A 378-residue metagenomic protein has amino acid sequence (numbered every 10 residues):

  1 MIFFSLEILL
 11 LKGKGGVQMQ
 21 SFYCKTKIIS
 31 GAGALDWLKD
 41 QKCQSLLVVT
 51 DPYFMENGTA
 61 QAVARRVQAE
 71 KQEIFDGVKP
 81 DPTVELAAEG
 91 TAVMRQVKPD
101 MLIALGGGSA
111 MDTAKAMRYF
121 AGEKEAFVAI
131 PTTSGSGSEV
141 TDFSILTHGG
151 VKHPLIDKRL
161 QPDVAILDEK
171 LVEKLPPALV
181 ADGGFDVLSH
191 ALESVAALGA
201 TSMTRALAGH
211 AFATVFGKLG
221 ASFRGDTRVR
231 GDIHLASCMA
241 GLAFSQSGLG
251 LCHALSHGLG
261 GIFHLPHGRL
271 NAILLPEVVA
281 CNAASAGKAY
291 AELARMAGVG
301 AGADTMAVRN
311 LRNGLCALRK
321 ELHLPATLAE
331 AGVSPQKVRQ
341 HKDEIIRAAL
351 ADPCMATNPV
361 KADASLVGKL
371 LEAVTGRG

Functional and structural regions predicted by a protein language model:
L6, G13, G300-G378: C-terminal charged capping/lid subdomain of soluble metabolic enzymes
L6-M101, L328-A329: ATP/NTP phosphate-donor binding region
T26, Y119-M203, A289-E292: A glycine/threonine-rich phosphate-anchoring loop and its flanking beta-alpha core in nucleotide/phosphate-binding
E56-G58, V84, S109-A116, G137-V140 (+1 more regions): Short glycine/serine/threonine-rich phosphate/pyrophosphate-binding segments that cradle anionic phosphate groups
D81, S109-A110, M117-F120, T132-S136 (+2 more regions): Acidic, glycine-rich active-site loops and adjacent beta-strand->loop/helix elements that engage anionic groups
M94-T132, L255: A short, small-residue-rich loop immediately preceding and capping a beta-strand
S194, L198-G314: Active-site segments that bind and position negatively charged phosphate/pyrophosphate groups
